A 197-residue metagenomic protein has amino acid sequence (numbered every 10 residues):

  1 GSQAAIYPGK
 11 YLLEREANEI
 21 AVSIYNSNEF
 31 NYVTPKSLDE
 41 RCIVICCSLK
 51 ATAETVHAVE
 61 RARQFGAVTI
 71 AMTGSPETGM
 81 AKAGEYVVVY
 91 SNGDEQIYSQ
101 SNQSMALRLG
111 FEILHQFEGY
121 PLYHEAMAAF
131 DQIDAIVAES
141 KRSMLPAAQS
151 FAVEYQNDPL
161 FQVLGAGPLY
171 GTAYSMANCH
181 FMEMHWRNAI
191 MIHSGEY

Functional and structural regions predicted by a protein language model:
G1-E40, Q156-Y197: Anionic-ligand anchoring segments at beta-strand to alpha-helix junctions in alpha/beta enzyme folds, i.e., glycine
G1-Y123, A129: Glycine-rich phosphate-binding loops that contact phosphosugars or nucleotide phosphates
D94-I97, N102, F111-S194: Active-site phosphate/pyrophosphate-binding segments
